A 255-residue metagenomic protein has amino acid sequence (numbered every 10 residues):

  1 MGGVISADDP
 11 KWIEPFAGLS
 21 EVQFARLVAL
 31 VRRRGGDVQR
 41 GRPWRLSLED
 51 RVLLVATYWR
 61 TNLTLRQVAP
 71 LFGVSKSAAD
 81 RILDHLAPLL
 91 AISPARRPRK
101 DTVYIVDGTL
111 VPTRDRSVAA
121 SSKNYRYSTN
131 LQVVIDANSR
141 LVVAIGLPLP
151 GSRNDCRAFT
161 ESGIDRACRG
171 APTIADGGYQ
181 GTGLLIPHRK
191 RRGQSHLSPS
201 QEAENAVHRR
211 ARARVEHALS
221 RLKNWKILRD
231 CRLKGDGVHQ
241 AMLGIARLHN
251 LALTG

Functional and structural regions predicted by a protein language model:
M1-G41, L46: Charged, often Cys/His-bearing segments associated with DNA-binding zinc-finger transcription factors
S20, S47, H196-S200: Ser/Thr-centered flexible coil motifs
A25, V52, H239-M242: Non-catalytic, well-ordered alpha-helical scaffold segments
V28, V55-A56, T160: A cross-family signal for key residues in well-ordered alpha-helices that form functional helical elements
L46-S47, V207: Residue-level marker of regulatory loop/turn positions in helix-turn-helix DNA-binding domains and in histidine
S47-T61: Short, amphipathic alpha-helical "recognition" segments used to contact nucleic acids or chromatin
Q67-G255: Short, well-ordered secondary-structure "scaffold" segments embedded in the functional core of diverse domains
